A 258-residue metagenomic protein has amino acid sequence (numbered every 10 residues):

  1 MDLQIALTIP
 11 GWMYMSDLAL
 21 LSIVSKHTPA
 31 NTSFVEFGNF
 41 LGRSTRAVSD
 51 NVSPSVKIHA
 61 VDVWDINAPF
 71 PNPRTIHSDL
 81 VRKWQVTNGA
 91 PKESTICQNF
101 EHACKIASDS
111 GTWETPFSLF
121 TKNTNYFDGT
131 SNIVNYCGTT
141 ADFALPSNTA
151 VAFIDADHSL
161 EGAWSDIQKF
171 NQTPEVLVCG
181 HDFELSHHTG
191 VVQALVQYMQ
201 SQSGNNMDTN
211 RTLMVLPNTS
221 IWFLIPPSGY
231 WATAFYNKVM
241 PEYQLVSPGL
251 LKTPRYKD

Functional and structural regions predicted by a protein language model:
D2-P10, A19-D258: S-adenosylmethionine/decaboxylated-SAM
Y14: Helix-loop module immediately N-terminal to the HCX5R catalytic loop in PTP-like cysteine phosphatase domains
